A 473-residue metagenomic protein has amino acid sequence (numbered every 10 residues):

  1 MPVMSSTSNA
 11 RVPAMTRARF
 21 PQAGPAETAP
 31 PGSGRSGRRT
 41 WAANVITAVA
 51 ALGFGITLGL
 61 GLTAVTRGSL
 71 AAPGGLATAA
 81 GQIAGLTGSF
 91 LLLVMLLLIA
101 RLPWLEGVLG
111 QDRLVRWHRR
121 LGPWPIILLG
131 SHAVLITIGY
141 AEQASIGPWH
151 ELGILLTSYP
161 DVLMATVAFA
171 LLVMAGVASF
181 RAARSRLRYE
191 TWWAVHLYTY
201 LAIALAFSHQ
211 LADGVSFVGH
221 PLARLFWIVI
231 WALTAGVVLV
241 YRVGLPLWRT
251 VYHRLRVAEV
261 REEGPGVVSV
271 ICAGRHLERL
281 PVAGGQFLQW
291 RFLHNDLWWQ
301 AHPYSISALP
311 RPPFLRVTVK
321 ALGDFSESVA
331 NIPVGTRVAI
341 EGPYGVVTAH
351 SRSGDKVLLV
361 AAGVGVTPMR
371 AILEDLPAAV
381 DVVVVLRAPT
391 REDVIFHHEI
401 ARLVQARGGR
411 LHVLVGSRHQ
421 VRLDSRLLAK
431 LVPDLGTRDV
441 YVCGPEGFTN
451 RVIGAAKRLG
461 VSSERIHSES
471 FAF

Functional and structural regions predicted by a protein language model:
T7-V49, G53, L201, L205-S208 (+2 more regions): Reductase modules of NAD(P)H-dependent flavoproteins
G37-L239: Membrane-embedded alpha-helical bundles of multi-pass integral membrane proteins
G81, L247-E341, T348, P377 (+4 more regions): Ferredoxin-reductase
H118, H196, G285, G365 (+1 more regions): Short, conserved phosphate/pyrophosphate- and ester-handling motifs at nucleotide-, phospho-/glycolipid
R188, L222-V229, V240-E262: Canonical alpha-helical transmembrane segment with a positive-inside/aromatic-interface signature
K356-L358, D439: Structural motif
V366-P377: Histidine-anchored nucleotide/phosphate-binding helix
